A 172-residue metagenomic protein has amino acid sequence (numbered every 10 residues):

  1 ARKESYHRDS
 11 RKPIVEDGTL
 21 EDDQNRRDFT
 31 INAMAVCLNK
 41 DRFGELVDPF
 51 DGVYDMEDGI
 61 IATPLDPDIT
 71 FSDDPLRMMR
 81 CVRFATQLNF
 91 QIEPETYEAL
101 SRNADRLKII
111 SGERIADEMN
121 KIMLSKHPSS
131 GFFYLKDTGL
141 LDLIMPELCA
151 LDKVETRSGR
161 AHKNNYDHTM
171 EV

Functional and structural regions predicted by a protein language model:
A1-V172: Catalytic cores of the polymerase beta-like nucleotidyltransferase superfamily and closely associated nucleotide
